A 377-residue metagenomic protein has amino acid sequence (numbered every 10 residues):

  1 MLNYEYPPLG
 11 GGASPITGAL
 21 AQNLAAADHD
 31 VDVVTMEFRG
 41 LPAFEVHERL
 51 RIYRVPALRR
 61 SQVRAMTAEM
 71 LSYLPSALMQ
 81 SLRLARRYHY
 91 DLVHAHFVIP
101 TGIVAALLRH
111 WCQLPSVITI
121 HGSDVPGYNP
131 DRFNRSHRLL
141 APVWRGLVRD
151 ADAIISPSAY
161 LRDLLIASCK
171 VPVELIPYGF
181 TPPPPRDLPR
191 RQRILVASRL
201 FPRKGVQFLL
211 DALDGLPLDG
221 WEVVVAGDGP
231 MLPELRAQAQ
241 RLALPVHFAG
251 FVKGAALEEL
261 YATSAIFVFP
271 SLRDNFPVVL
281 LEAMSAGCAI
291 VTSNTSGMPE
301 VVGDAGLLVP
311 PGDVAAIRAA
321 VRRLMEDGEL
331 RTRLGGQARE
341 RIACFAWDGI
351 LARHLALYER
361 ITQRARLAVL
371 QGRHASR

Functional and structural regions predicted by a protein language model:
Y53, N134, A141-P184, V246: Donor nucleotide-sugar binding/catalytic pocket of nucleotide-sugar-dependent glycosyltransferases
C112-V117, V125-G146, P182: Nucleotide-sugar donor phosphate/pyrophosphate-binding loop at the beta->alpha transition of glycosyltransferases
V148, F251-V252, E259-S264: Short alpha-helical donor nucleotide-sugar binding micro-motif in glycosyltransferases
I155, R186-L213, V224: Conserved donor-binding/catalytic core segment of Leloir-type glycosyltransferases
R236-V252: Nucleotide-activated donor-binding/catalytic signature segment of Leloir-type glycosyltransferases, i.e., the conserved
L272: Aromatic "clamp/platform" in nucleotide-sugar-dependent glycosyltransferases that forms part of the donor/acceptor
A289-T292: Short hydrophobic beta-strand element within catalytic cores of glycosyltransferases and related nucleotide-activated
L307-V314, R323-G328: Conserved acidic donor-binding segment of nucleotide-sugar-dependent glycosyltransferases
